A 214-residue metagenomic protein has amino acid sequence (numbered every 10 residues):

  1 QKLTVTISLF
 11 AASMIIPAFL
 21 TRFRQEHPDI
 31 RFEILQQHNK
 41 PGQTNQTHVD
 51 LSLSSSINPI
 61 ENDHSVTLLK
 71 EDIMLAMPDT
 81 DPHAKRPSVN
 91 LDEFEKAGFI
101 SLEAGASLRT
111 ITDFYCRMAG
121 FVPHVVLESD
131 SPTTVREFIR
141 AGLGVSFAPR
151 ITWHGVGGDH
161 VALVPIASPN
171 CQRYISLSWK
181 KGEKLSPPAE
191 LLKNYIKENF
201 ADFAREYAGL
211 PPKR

Functional and structural regions predicted by a protein language model:
Q1-P59, S129: Central regulatory/effector-binding core of bacterial HTH transcription factors
K2-T6, S52, A76, I100 (+2 more regions): Short, well-ordered beta-strand segments
Q25-D29, R150-V161, S168-R214: C-terminal effector-binding regulatory domain of bacterial HTH transcription factors
I30, N45-S54, I73, F121 (+1 more regions): Alpha-to-beta junction loops
P59-I60, T80-V89, S168-C171, G182-P187: Short helix-loop capping/hinge motifs at secondary-structure junctions, enriched in acidic/polar residues
I60-T67, E71-D72, T133-G182: Beta-alpha-beta core module
E61-I73, M77-F99: Flexible hinge/capping segments at coil-to-helix
H83-A84, G98-A119, L185-A189, K193 (+1 more regions): Secondary-structure junction motif
